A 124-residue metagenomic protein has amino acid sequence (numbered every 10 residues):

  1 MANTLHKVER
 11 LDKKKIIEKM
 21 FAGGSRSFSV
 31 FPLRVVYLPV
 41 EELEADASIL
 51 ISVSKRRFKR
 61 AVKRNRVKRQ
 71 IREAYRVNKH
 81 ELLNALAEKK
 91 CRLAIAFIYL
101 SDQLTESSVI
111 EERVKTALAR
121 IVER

Functional and structural regions predicted by a protein language model:
M1-R124: Positively charged, solvent-exposed patches that mediate nucleic-acid binding
